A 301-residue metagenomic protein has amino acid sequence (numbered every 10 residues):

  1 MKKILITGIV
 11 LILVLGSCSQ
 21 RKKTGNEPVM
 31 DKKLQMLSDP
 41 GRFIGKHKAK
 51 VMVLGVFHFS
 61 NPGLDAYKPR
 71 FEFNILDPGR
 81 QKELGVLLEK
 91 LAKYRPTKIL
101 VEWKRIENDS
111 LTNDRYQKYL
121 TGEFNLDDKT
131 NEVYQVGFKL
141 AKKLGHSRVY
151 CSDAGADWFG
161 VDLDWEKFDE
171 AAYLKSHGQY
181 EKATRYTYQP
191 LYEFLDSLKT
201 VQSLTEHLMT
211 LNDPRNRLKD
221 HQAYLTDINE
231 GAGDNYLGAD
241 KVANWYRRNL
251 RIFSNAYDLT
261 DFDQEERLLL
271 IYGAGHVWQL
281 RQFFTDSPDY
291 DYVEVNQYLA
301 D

Functional and structural regions predicted by a protein language model:
M1-I4, L270: Positively charged n-region of N-terminal signal peptides that target proteins for export
I4-L13: Sec-dependent N-terminal signal peptides
L15-S17: C-terminal motif of bacterial Sec signal peptides marking the signal peptidase cleavage site
S19-G25: Bacterial lipoprotein signal-peptidase II cleavage site
H58-R80: Acidic/histidine-rich helix-loop elements that form or flank divalent-metal/phosphate-binding sites at the catalytic
R95-V101: Proline-aspartate-enriched helix->loop->beta-strand connector
L111-T260: Hydrophobic, often amphipathic alpha-helical segments used for membrane interaction and targeting
G238-D301: A cross-kingdom marker for long, charged
